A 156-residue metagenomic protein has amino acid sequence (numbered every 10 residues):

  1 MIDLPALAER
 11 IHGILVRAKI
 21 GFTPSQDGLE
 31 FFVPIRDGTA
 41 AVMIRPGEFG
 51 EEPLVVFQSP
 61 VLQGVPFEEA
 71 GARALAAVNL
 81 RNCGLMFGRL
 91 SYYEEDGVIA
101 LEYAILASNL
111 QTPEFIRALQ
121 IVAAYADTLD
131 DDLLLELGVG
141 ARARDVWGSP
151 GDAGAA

Functional and structural regions predicted by a protein language model:
M1-M43, L85: Charge-rich, low-complexity N-terminal segments
F22-D27, E48-E51, Y92-D96: Short, ordered beta-strand-loop transition motifs
L29-F31, D37-P66: Hydrophobic-cavity lipid-handling domains and compact docking modules
Q58-V98, E102: Short, internal acidic amphipathic alpha-helical interface segments that mediate docking to partner proteins
L101, T128-D131, L135: Glycine-rich and polybasic anion-binding loops at the starts of cofactor/ligand-binding domains
S108-A118: A short acidic/glycine-rich loop-to-helix N-cap element
I116-D130: Long, well-ordered alpha-helical scaffolding segments within enzyme catalytic domains, especially pronounced
L134-A156: Short, highly charged C-terminal tails/helix-capping segments
